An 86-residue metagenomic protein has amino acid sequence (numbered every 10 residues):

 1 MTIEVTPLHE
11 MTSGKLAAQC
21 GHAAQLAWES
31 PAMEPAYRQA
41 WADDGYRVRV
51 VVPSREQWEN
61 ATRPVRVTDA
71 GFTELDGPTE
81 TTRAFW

Functional and structural regions predicted by a protein language model:
M1-W86: Positively charged, small/polar-rich N-terminal and surface patches that mediate targeting and assembly and bind
